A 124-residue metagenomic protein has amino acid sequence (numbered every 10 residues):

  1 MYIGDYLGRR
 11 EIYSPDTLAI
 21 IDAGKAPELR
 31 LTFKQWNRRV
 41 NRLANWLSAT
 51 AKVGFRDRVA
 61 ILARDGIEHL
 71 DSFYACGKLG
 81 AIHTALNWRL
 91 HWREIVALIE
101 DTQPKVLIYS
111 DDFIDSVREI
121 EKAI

Functional and structural regions predicted by a protein language model:
I3, T32-F33, W92: Structural motif detector for alpha-helix initiation sites
L7-L31: AMP-dependent adenylate-forming
G8-E11, N41-A49: Generic structural signal for well-ordered alpha-helical scaffold segments
L29, W46-L90: Conserved AMP-binding/adenylate-forming
V40, A63-D65, S110-D111: Helix N-cap/beta->alpha junction signal
K78-I124: Structural core segment of the AMP-binding/adenylate-forming
